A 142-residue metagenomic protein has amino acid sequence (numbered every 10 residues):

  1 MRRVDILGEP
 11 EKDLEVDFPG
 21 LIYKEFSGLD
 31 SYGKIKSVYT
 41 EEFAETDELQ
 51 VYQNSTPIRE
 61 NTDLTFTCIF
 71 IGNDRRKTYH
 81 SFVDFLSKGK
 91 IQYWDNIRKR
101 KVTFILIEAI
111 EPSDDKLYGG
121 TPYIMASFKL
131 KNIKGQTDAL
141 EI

Functional and structural regions predicted by a protein language model:
M1-I142: Extracellular/virion structural assembly segments
